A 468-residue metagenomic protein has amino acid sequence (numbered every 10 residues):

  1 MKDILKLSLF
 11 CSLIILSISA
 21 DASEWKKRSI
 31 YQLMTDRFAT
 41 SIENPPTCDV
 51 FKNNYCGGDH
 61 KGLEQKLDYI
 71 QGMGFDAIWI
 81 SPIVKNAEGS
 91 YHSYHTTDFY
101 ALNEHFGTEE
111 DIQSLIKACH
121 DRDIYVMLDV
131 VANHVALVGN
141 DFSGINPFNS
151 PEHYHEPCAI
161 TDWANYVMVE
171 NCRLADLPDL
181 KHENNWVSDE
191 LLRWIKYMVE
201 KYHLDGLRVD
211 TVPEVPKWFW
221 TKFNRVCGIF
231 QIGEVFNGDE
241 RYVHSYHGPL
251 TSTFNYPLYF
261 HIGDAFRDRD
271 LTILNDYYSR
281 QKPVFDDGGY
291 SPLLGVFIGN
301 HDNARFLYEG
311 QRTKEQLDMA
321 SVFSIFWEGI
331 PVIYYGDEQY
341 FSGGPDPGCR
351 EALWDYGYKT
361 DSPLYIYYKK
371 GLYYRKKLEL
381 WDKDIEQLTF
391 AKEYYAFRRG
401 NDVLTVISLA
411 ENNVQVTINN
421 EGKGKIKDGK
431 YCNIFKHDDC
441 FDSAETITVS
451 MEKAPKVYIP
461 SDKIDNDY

Functional and structural regions predicted by a protein language model:
K2-F10: Sec-dependent signal peptide recognition, specifically the positively charged N-region followed immediately by
C11-S19: Hydrophobic h-region of N-terminal signal peptides that target proteins for export in Gram-negative bacteria
D21-S29, M34-Y202, K217-V243, D264-A265: Substrate-binding/active-site clefts of carbohydrate-active enzymes
S41-H60, G310-K314, D438-E452: Short, polar loop/linker segments at the starts of domains and inter-domain junctions
I116, H120, R193-Y290, L294-F297 (+8 more regions): Active-site-proximal helices and loops of the catalytic beta/alpha 8
Y334-Q339: Short acidic/histidine-rich active-site segments
